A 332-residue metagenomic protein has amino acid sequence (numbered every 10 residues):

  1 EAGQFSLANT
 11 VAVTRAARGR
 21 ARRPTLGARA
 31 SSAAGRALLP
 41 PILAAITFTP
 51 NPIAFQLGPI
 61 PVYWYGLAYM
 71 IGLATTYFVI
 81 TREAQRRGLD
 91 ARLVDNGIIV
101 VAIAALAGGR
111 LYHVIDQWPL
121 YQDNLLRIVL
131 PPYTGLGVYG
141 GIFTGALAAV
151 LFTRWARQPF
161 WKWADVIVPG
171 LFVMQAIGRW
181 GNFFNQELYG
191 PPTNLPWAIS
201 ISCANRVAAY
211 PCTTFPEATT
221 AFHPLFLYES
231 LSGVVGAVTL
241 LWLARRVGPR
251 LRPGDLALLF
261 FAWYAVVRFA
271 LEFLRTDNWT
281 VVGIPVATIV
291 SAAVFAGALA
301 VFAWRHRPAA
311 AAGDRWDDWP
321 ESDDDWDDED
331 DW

Functional and structural regions predicted by a protein language model:
A2-A12: Extreme N-terminal basic, low-complexity initiation segments that serve as generic localization/processing leaders
L7, L26, L38-L39: Leucine-biased recognition of intrinsically disordered, low-complexity hydrophobic segments
R15-A33: Compositionally biased, low-complexity flexible segments
A30, G35-W332: A feature for loop-to-transmembrane-helix boundaries and adjacent hydrophobic helices in multi-pass integral membrane
